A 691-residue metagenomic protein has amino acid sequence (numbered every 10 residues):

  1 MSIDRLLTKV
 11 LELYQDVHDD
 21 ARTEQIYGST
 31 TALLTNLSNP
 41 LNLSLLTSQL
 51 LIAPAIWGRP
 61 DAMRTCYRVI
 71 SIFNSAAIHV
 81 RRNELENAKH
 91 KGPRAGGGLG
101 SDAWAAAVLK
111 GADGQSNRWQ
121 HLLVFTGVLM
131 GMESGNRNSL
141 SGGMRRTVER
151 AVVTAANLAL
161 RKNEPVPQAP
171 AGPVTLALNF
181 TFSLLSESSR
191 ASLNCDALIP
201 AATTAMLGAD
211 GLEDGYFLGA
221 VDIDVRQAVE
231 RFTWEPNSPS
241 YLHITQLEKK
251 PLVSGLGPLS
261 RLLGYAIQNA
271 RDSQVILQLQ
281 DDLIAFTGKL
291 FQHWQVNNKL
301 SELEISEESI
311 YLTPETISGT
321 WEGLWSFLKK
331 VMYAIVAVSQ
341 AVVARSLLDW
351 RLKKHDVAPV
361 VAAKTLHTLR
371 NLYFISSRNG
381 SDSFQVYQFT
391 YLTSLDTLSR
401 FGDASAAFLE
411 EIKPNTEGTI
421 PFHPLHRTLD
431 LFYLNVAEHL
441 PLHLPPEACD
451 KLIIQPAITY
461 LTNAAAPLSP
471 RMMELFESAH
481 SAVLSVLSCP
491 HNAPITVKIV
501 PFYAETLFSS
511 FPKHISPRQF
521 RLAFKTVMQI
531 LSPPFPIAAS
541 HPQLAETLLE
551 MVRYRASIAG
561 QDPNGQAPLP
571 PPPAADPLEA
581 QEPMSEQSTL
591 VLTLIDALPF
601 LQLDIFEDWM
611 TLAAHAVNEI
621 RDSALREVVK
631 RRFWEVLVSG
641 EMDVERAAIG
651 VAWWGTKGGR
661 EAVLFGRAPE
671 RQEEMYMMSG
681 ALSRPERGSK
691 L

Functional and structural regions predicted by a protein language model:
M1-I56, S623-A624, V628-V629, G658: N-terminal alpha-helical scaffolding segments that mark the starts of alpha-solenoid/helical-repeat architectures
V10, V108, A457-L461, Y503 (+3 more regions): Buried hydrophobic core positions in alpha-solenoid tandem helical repeats
Q25, T65-R68, A334, T428 (+7 more regions): Alpha-solenoid helical repeat scaffolds
L34, F73-V80, F125-E133, T181-F182 (+6 more regions): Hydrophobic residues within the alpha-helices of tandem HEAT/HEAT-like
N39-S469, D608, R626-E627, D643-A652 (+3 more regions): Extended alpha-helical scaffold segments
S260-G264, D282-L283, G288-L312, V336-S339 (+2 more regions): Extended alpha-helical scaffolding regions
T397-L434, P467, L475-S478, Q519-A523 (+1 more regions): Eukaryotic alpha-helical solenoid repeat scaffolds
H426, P456, L461-M472, F476 (+5 more regions): Short inter-helical turns and helix N-cap capping residues of alpha-solenoid HEAT/ARM repeat scaffolds
